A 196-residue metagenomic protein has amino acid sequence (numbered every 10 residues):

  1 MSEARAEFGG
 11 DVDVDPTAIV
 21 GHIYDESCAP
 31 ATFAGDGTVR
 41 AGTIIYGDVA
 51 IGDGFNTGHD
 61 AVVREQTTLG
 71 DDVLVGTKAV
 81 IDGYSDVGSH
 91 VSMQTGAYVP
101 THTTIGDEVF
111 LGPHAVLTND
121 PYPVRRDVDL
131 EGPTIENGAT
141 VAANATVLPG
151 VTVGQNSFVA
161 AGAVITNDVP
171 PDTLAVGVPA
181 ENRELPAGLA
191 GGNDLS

Functional and structural regions predicted by a protein language model:
M1-D11, G188-S196: Haloarchaeal acidic low-complexity proteome signature biased toward cell-envelope/secretome components but also
A6-F8, D13-V14, A18-A175, N182: Structural signal for interior beta-strand "rungs" in well-ordered beta-sheet cores of soluble enzyme domains
P123, P186-L189: Residue-level signal for well-ordered alpha-helical positions
P179-A187: C-terminal end-helix/capping segment
